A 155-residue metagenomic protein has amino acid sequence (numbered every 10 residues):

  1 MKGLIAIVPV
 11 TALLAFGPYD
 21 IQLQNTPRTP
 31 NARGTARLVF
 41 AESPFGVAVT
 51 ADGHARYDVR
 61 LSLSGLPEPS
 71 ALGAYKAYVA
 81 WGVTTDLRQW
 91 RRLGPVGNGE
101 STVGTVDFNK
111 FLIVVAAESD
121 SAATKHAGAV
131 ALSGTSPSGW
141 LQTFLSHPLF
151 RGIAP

Functional and structural regions predicted by a protein language model:
I5, L13-P155: N-terminal targeting/export leaders
